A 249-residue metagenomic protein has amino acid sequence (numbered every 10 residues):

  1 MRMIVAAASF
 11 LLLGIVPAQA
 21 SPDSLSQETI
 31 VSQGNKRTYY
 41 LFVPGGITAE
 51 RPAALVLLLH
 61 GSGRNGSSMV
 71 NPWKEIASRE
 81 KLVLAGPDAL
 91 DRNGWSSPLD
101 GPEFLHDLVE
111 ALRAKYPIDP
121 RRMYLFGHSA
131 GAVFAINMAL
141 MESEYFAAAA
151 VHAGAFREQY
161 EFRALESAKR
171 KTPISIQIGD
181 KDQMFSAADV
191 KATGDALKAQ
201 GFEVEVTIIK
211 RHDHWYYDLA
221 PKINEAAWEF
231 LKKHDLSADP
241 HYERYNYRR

Functional and structural regions predicted by a protein language model:
V5-G14: Bacterial N-terminal signal peptides
I15-L55, D100, D107, F126 (+7 more regions): A domain-start/cap signature at the N-terminus of enzymes
D23-G46, E50-R122: Serine-hydrolase catalytic machinery in alpha/beta-hydrolase-like enzymes
M69, R121-R170: Primarily recognizes the serine-hydrolase "nucleophile elbow" in alpha/beta-hydrolase and SGNH/GDSL folds
R92, I209-Y216: Histidine-bearing beta->alpha loop at or near hydrolase active sites
S175-I178, D182: Short beta-strand/loop motif that positions the catalytic acidic residue of the alpha/beta-hydrolase fold
Q183-D189: Conserved alpha/beta-hydrolase "acid-adjacent" motif
